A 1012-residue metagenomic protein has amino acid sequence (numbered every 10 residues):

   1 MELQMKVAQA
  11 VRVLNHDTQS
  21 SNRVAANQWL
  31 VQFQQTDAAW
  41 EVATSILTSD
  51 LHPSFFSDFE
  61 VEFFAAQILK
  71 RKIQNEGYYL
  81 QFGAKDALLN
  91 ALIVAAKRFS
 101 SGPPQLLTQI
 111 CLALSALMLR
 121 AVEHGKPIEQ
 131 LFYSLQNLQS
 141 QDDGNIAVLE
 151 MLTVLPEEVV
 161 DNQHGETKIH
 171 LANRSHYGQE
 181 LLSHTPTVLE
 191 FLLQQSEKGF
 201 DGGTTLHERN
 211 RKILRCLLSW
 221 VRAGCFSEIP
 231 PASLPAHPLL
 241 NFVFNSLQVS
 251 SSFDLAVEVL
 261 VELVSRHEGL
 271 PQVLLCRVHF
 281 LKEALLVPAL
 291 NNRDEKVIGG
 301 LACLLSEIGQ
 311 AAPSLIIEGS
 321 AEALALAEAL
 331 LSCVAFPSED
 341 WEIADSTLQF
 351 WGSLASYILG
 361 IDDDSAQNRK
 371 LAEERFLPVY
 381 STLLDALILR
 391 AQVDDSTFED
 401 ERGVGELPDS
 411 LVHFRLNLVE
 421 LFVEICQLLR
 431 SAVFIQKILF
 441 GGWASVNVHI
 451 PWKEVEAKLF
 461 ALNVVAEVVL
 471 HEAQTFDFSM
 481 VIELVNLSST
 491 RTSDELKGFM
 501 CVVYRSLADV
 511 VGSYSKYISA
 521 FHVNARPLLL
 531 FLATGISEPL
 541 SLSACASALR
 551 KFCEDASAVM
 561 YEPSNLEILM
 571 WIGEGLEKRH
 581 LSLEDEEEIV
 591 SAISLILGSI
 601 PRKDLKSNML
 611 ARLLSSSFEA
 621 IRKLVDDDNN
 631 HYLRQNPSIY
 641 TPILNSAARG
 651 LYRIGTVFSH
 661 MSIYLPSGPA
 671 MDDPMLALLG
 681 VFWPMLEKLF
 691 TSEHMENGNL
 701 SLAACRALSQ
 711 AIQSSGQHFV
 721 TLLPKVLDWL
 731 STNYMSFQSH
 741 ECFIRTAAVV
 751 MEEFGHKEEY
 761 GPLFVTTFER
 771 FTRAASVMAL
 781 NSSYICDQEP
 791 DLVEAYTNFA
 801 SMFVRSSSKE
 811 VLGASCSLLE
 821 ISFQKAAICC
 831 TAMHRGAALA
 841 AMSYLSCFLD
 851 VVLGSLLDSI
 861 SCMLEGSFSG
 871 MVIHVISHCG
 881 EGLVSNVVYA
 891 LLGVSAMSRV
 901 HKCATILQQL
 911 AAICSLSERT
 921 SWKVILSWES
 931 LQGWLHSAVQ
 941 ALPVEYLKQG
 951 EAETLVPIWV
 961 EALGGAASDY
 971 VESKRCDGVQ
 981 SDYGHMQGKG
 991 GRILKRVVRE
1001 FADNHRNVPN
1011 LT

Functional and structural regions predicted by a protein language model:
M1-T1012: Karyopherin-beta/Importin-beta family HEAT-repeat alpha-solenoid scaffold
